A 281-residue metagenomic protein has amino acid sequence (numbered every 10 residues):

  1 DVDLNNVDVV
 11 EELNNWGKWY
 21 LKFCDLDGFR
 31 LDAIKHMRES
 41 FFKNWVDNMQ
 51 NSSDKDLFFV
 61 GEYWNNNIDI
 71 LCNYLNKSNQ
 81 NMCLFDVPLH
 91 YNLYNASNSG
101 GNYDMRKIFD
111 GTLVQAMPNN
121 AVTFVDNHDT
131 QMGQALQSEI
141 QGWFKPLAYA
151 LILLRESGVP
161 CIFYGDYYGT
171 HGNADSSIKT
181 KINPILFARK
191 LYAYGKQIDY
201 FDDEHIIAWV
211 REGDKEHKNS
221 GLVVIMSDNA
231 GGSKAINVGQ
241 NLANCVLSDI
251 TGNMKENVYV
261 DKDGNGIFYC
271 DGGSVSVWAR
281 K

Functional and structural regions predicted by a protein language model:
D1-V10: Active-site mouth loops of central-metabolism enzymes
N15-K281: Active-site-proximal helices and loops of the catalytic beta/alpha 8
